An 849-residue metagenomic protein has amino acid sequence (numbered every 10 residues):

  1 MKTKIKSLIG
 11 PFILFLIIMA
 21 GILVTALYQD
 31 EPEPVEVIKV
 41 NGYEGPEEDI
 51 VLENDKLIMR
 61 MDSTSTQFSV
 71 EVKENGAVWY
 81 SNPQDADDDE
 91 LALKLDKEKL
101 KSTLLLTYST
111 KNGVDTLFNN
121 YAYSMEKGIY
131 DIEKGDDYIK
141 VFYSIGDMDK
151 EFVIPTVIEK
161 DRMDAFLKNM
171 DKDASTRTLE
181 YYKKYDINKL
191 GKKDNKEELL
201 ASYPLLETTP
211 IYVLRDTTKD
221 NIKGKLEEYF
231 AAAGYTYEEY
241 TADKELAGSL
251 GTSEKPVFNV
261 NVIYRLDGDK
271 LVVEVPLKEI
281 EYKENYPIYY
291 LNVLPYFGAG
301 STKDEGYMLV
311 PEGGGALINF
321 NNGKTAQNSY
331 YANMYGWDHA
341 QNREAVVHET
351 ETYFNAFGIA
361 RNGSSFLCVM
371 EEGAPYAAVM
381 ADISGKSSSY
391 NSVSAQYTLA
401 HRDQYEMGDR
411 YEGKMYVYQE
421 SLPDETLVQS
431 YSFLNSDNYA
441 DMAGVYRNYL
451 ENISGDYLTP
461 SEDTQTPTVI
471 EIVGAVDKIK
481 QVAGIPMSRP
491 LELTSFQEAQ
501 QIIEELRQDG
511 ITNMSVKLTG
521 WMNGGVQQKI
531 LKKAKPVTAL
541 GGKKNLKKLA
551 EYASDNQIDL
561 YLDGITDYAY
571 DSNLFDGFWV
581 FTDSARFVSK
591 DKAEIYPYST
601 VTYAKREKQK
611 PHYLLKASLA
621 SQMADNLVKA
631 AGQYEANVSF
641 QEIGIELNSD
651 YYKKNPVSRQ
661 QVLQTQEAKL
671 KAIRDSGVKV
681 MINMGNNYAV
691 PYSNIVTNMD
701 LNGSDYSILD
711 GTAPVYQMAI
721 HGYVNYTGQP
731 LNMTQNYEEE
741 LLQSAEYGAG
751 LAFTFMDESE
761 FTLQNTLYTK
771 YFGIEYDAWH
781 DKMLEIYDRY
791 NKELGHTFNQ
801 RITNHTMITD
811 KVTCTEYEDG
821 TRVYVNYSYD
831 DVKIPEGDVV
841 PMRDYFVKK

Functional and structural regions predicted by a protein language model:
K2-F15: N-terminal Sec-pathway targeting helices
L16-A26: Hydrophobic alpha-helical membrane-insertion segments, chiefly the h-region of N-terminal signal peptides
V24-T459, N732: N-terminal accessory beta-strand-rich subdomains and adjacent acidic, glycine-rich linkers that precede catalytic cores
N54, M59-K73, E351, I359-V393 (+3 more regions): Active-site-proximal substrate-binding groove within the catalytic cores of carbohydrate-active enzymes
V293, V516-L518, L562, S639-E642 (+1 more regions): Conserved beta-strand positions
Q429-A475, I479-S515, Y768-Q800, H805: Terminal accessory/anchoring regions of large secretory-pathway or extracellular enzymes
V445, Y449-I453, S495-E498, I502-E505 (+1 more regions): An active-site-proximal structural segment forming one wall of the substrate-binding cleft that immediately precedes
D463-E551, D555-L619, S649: Aromatic-lined carbohydrate-binding/catalytic grooves of carbohydrate-active enzymes
